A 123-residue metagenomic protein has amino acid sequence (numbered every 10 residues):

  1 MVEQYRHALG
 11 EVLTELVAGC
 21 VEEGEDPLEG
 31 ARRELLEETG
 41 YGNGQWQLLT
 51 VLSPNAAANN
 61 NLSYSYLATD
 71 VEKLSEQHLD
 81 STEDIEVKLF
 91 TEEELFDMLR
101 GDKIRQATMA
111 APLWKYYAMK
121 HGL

Functional and structural regions predicted by a protein language model:
M1-R33, V71, S81: Conserved Nudix-box catalytic region and its N-terminal flanking loop in Nudix hydrolases and closely related
Y5, T69-K73, E92-E93, M119-K120: Short loop segments at secondary-structure junctions
V12, E23, A57, S81-L123: Nudix hydrolase/Nudix homology domain
G40-Y41, I104: Helix N-cap/coil-helix junction residues
G42-L49: A short coil-to-beta-strand element that immediately follows conserved catalytic motifs
V51-S53: A mid-sequence, solvent-exposed acidic-amphipathic segment
N55-S75, K88: Active-site-adjacent beta-strand/loop module that shapes the phosphate/pyrophosphate-binding cleft
